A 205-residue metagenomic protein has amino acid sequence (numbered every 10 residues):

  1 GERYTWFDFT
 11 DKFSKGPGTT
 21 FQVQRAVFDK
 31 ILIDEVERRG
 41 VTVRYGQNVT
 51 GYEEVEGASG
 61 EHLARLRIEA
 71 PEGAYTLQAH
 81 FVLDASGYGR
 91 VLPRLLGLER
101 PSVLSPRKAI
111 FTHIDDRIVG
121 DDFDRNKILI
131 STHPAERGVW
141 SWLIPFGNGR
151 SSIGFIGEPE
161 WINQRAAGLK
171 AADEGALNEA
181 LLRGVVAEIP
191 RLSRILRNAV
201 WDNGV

Functional and structural regions predicted by a protein language model:
G1-N48: Conserved N-terminal/central alpha/beta ligand/cofactor-binding core
T5-F7, D11, T19-F21, R90 (+3 more regions): Flexible, active-site-adjacent loop/turn segments at secondary-structure boundaries
E35-L196: Predominantly flavin-linked oxidoreductase catalytic cores and closely associated redox partners
R194-V205: Flavin (FAD/FMN) cofactor-binding core of flavoprotein oxidoreductases
